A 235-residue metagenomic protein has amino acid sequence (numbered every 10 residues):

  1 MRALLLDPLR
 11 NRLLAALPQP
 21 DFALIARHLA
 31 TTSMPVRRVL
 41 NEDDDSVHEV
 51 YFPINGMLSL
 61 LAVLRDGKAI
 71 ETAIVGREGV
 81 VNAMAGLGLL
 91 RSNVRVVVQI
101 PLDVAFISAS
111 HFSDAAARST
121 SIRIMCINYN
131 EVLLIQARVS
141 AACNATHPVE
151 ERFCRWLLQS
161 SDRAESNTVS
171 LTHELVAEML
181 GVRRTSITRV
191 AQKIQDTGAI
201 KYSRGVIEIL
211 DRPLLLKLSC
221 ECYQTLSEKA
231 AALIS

Functional and structural regions predicted by a protein language model:
M1-P35, V80-V81, A85-G86: Cyclic nucleotide-binding regulatory module and flanking cytosolic helices
A16, I74, F106, S170 (+1 more regions): Short aromatic/basic micro-patch
P20, N55, G79, S110-H111 (+2 more regions): Alpha-helix/helix-capping structural signal
I25, L61, A83-M84, A115 (+1 more regions): Residues that scaffold the ATP/ADP-binding catalytic core of kinase and kinase-like folds
R38-I100: Cyclic nucleotide-binding regulatory domains
A73-E131, I135, V139: Cyclic-nucleotide recognition modules
I100-P101, A115-R183: Polybasic "coupling" helices that flank or enter modular domains
L158-S235: Phosphate-/nucleic-acid-contacting segments
